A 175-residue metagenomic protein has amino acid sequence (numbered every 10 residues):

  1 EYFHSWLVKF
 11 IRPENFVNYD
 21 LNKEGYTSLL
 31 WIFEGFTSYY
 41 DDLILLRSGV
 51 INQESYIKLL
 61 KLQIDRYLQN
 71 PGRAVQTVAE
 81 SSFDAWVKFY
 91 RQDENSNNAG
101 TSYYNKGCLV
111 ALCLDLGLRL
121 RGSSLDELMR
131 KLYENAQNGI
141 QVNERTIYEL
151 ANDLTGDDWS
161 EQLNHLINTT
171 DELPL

Functional and structural regions predicted by a protein language model:
E1-G72: Zinc-dependent metallopeptidase catalytic helix centered on the HExxH motif and its immediate flanking segment
W6-F16, V75-Y90: Active-site-adjacent bridging/hinge elements
K23-I32, N98, S102, N138-G139: Alpha-helix capping and helix-loop boundary segments enriched in small/acidic/polar residues
T37, S124, L163: Terminal peptide-recognition signature
L45-Y56, L118-S123, T155-S160: Structural helix-adjacent loops and short alpha-helical linkers that scaffold large soluble proteins
L60-K61, L125-N135: Active/binding-pocket-proximal capping segment
F83-A99, N105-R121: Long hydrophobic segments that form regular secondary structure
N135-L175: Beta/coil-rich, acidic/histidine-enriched accessory regions frequently appended to metallopeptidases
